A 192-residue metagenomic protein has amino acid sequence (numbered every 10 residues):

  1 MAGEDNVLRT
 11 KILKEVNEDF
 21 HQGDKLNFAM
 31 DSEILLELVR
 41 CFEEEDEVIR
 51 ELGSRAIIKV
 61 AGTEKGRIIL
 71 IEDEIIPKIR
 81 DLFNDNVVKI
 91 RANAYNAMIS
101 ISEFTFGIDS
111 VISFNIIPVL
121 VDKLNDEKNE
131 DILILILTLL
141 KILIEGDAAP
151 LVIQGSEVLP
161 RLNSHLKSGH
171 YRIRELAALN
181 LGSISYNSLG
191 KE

Functional and structural regions predicted by a protein language model:
M1, E37-V39, K78-R80, V119-V121 (+1 more regions): Buried hydrophobic core positions in alpha-solenoid tandem helical repeats
M1-R40: N-terminal "cap/leader" segments of large eukaryotic alpha-helical scaffolds
E4-E15, D46-I58, N86-S102, S113-F114 (+3 more regions): Alpha-helical solenoid repeats of the armadillo/HEAT superfamily in eukaryotic scaffolding/adaptor proteins
L13, L35-L36, I76, T105 (+2 more regions): Residue-level signal for cytosolic alpha-helical hairpin/rod architecture
F20-Q22, G62-T63, E103-F104, E145-G146 (+2 more regions): Short, solvent-exposed loop/turn at the beta-strand->alpha-helix junction within individual leucine-rich repeat
D24-S32, V48-I49, G66-D73, K89-I90 (+5 more regions): Short, hydrophobic/charged alpha-helical patches characteristic of ARM/HEAT alpha-solenoid repeats and analogous
